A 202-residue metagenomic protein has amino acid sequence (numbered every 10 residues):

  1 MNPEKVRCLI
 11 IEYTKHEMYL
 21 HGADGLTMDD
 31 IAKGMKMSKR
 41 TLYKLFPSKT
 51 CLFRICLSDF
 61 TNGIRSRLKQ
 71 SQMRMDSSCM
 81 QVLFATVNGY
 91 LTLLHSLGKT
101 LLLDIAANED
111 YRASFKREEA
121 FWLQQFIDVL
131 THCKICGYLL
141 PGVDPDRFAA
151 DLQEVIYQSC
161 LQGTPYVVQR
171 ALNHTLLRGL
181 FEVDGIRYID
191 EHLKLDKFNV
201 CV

Functional and structural regions predicted by a protein language model:
K5-K33: Short, amphipathic alpha-helix enriched in basic
Y19-A23, K36, Y43-I55: HTH DNA-binding helix-turn interface
I55, K69-S96, A149: Hydrophobic alpha-helical connector segments
L57-R65: Short, basic, alpha-helical segments at the C-terminal edge of helix-turn-helix-like DNA-binding modules
M80, F84, L123, I127-T131 (+2 more regions): An amphipathic alpha-helix signature
L102-D110, E191-L195: Short linear capping/connector segments at secondary-structure termini
D110-Y138, D146-I156, C160-L161: Amphipathic alpha-helical packing segments from all-alpha helical-bundle domains
D128-C136, L161-V202: C-terminal peripheral helix-coil segments that are non-catalytic and often amphipathic
